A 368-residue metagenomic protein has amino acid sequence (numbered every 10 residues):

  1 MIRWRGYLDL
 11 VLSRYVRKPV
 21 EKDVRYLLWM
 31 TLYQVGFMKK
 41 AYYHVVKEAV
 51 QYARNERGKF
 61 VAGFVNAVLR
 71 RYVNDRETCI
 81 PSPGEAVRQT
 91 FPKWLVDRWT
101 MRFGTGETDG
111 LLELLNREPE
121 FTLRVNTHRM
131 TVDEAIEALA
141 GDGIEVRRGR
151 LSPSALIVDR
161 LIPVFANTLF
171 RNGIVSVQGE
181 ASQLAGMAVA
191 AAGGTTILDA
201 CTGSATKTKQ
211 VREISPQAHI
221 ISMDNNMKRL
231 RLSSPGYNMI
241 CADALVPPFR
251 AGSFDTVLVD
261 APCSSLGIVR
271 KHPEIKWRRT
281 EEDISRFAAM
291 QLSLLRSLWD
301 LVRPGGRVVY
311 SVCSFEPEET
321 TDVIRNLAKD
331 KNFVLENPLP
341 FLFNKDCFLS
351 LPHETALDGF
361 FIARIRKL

Functional and structural regions predicted by a protein language model:
M1-L368: S-adenosylmethionine
